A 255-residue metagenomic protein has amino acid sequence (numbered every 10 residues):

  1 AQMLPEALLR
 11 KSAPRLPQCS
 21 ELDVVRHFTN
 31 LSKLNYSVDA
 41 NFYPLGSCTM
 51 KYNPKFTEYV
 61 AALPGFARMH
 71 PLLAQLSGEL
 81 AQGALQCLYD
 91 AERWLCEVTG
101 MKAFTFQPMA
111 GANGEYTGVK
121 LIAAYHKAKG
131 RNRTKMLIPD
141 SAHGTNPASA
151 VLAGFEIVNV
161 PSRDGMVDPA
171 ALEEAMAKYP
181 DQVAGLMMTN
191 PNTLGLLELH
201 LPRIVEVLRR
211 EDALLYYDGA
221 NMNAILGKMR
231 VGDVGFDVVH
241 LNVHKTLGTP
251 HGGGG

Functional and structural regions predicted by a protein language model:
A1-G65: N-terminal glycine-rich, Lys/His-bearing helix-loop that initiates the first secondary-structure elements of many
L8-L9, A62-S77, C96-T99, V151-V160 (+1 more regions): Gly-rich Lys/Arg/Thr-decorated short loops/hinges at beta-loop-alpha junctions or inter-strand turns that position
Q18-F28, F66-M109, G114: Conserved N-terminal alpha-helix of the aminotransferase class I/II PLP-enzyme fold
V25, T29, T57, L63 (+5 more regions): Predominant activation on well-ordered alpha-helical scaffold segments within soluble catalytic domains
K33, L95-C96, A150, D233: Residue-level preference for well-ordered alpha-helical positions
Y36-E58, Q107-G118, H244-G255: Conserved phosphate/anionic-ligand binding catalytic regions in large, soluble enzymes, centered on
V38-Y43, K102-F106, V183, G219: Flexible, glycine/charged-enriched surface loops at secondary-structure junctions
G83, N113-G255: Conserved PLP-enzyme active-site core in the AAT-like
